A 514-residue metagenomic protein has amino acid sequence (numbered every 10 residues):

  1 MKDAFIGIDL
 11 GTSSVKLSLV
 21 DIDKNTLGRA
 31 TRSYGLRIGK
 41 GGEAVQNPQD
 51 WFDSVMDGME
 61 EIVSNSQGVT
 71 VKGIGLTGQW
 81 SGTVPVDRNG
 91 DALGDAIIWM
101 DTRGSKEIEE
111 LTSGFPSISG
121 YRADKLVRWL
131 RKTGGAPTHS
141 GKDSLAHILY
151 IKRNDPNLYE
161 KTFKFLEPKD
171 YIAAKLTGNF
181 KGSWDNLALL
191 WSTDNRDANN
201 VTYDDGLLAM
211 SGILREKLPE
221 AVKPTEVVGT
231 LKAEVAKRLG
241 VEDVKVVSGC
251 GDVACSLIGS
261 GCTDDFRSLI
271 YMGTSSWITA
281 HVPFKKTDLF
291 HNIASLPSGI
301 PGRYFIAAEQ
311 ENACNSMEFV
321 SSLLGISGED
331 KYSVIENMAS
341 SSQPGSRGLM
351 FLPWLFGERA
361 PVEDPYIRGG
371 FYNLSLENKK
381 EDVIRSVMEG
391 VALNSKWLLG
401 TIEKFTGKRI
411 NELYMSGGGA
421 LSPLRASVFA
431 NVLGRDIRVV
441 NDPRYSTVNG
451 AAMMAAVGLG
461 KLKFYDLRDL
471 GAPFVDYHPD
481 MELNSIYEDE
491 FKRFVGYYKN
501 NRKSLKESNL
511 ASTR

Functional and structural regions predicted by a protein language model:
M1-T31, R37-I38, K72-S113, S117 (+3 more regions): Glycine/Thr-rich phosphate-binding loops that ligate phosphate moieties of nucleotide and other phosphorylated ligands
D3-D9, K16, V71-L76, F165 (+4 more regions): Short glycine-aspartate micro-motif
L10-T12, A123-G251, M317, L352-F356 (+2 more regions): Gly/Ser/Thr-rich active-site cleft segment
A30-G68: N-terminal phosphate-binding loop and adjacent alpha-helix
Q46, G73-G78, I97-M100, A136-D143 (+8 more regions): Active-site nucleophile and cofactor-binding loops and adjacent substrate-binding regions of central metabolic enzymes
V55-K72, D155-Y159, D205-R215, L398-I410: Phosphate/pyrophosphate-binding loops at sites that engage ATP/ADP/AMP, CoA/4′-phosphopantetheine, polyphosphate
S113-H139, R238-V244, R267-L269, V457-L470: A polyampholytic, Gly/Pro-enriched intrinsically disordered region
T193-P301, N312, D330, N337 (+3 more regions): ATP-dependent carbohydrate kinase catalytic cores
